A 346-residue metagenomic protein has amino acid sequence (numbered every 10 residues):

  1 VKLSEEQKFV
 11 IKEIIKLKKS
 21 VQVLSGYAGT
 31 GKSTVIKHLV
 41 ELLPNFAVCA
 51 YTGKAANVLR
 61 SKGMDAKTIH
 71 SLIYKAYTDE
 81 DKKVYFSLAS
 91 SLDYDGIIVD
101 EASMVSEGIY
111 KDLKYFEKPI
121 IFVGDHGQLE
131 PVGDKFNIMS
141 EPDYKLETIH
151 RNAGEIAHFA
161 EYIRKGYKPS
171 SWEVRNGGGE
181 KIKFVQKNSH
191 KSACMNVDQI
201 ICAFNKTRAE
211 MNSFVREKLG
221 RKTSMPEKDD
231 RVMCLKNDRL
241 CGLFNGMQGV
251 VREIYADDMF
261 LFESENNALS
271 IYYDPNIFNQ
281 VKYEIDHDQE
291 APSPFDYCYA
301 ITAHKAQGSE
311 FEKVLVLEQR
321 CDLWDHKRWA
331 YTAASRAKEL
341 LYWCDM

Functional and structural regions predicted by a protein language model:
V1-M346: Conserved ATP-binding/catalytic motifs of P-loop helicase motor domains
